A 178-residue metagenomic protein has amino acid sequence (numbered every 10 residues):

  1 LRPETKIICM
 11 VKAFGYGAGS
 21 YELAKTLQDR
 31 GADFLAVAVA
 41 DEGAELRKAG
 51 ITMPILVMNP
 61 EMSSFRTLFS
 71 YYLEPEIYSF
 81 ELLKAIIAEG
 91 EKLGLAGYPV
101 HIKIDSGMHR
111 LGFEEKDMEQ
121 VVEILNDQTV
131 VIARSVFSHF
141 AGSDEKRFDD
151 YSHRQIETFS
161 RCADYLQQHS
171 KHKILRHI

Functional and structural regions predicted by a protein language model:
T5-L175: Active-site-proximal beta-alpha core segment in soluble small-molecule metabolic enzymes
